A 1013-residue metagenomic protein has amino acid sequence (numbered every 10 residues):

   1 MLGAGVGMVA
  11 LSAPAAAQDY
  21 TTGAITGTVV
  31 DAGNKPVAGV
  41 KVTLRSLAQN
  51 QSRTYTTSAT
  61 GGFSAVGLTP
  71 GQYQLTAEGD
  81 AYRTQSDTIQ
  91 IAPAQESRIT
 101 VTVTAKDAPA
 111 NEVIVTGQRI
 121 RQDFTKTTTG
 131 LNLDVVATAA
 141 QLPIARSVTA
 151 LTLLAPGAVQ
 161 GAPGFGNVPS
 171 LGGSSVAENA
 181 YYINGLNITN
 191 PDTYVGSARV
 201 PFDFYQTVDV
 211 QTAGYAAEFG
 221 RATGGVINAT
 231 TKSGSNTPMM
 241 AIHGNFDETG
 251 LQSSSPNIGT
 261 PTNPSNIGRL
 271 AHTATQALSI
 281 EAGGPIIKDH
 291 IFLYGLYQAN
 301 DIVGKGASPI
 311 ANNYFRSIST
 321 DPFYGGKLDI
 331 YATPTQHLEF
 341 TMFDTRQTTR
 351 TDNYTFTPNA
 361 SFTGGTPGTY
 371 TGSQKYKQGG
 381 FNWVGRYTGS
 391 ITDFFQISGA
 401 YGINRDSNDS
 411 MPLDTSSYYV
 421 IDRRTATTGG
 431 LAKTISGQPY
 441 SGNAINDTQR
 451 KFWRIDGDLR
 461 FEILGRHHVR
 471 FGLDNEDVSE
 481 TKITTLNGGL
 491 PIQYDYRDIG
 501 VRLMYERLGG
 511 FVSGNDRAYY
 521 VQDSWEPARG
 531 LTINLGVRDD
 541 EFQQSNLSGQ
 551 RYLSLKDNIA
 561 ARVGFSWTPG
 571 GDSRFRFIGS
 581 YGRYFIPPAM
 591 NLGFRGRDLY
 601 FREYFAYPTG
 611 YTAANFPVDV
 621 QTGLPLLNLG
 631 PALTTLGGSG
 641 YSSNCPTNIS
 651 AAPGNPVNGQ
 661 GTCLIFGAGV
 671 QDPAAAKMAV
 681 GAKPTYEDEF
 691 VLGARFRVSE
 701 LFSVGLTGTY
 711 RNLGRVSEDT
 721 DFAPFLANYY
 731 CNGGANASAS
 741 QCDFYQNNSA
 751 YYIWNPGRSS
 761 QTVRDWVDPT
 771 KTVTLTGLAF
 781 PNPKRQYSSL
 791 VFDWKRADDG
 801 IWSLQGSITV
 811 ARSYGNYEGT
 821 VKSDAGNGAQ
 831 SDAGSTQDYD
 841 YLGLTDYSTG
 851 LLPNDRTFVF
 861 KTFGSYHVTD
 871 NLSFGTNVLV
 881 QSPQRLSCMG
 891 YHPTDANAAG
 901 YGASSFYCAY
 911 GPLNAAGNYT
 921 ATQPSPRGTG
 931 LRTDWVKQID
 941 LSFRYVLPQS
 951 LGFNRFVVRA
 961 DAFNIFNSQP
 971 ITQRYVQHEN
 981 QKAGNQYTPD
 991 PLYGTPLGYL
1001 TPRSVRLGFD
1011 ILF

Functional and structural regions predicted by a protein language model:
G7, P14-F124, T128, D134 (+1 more regions): Periplasm-facing N-terminal accessory domains of Gram-negative outer-membrane beta-barrel systems
S58, A81-T104, N111-S233, Q252 (+2 more regions): Periplasmic N-terminal accessory/gating domains of Gram-negative outer-membrane beta-barrel systems
R269-T351, Q374-S398, A561: Transmembrane beta-barrel wall of Gram-negative outer-membrane proteins
A311-F315, T428-K433, P439-Y440, W453-D456 (+8 more regions): Signature of Gram-negative outer-membrane beta-barrel scaffolds
T320, Q336-Y520, D743-A750, V773-T776 (+1 more regions): Replace "related TpsB outer-membrane translocases also match" with "some related outer-membrane beta-barrels such as
A528, T532, L701, G705-C888: Gram-negative outer-membrane beta-barrel transporters
L547, L553-K556, G564-L778, Y839-D840 (+4 more regions): Solvent-exposed loop/turn elements at secondary-structure boundaries
L701, R715, R812-Y814, N871-T920 (+1 more regions): C-terminal beta-signal and adjacent terminal beta-strands/loops of Gram-negative outer-membrane beta-barrel proteins
